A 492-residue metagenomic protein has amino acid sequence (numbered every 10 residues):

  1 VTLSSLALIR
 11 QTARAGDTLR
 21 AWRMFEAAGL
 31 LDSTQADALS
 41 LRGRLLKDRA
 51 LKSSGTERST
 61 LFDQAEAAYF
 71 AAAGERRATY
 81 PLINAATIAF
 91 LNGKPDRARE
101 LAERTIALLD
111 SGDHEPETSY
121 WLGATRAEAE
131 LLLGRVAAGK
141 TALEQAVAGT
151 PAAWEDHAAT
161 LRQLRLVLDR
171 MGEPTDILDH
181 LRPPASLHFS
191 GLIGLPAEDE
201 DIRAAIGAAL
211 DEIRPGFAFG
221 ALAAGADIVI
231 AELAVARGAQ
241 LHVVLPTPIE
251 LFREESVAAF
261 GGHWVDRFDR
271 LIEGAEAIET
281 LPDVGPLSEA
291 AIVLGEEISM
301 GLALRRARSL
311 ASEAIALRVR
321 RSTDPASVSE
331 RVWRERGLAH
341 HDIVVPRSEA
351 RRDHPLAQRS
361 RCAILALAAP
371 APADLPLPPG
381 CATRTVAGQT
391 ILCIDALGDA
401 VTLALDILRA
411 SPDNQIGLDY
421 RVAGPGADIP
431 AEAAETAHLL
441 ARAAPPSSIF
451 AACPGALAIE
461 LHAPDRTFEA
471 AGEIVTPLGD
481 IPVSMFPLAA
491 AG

Functional and structural regions predicted by a protein language model:
T2-I9, A36, S40-G43, T79 (+1 more regions): Start-of-helix signal in alpha-solenoid helical-repeat scaffolds, especially tetratricopeptide repeats
L3-A7, L41, L45-D48, N84 (+4 more regions): "A position-specific structural signal for the A-helix of alpha-solenoid helical repeats
L19-W22, A28-L31, Q35-A78, L82-A107 (+1 more regions): Acidic/glycine-enriched connector segments
Q35-D37, T79-Y80, R97, L109-T118 (+1 more regions): Boundary/linker segments of alpha-helical solenoid repeat arrays
I343-V386: Juxtacatalytic helix/coil linker segments that couple regulatory or sensory modules to the catalytic cores
P379-T402, D406-E432: Catalytic core of nucleotidyl cyclases, primarily class III adenylyl/guanylyl cyclases
P425-P445: Catalytic-core segments of nucleotide cyclases and related cyclic-nucleotide turnover enzymes
P445-G492: Intrinsically disordered, glycine/charged-rich C-terminal tails and inter-domain linkers that flank nucleotidyl cyclase
